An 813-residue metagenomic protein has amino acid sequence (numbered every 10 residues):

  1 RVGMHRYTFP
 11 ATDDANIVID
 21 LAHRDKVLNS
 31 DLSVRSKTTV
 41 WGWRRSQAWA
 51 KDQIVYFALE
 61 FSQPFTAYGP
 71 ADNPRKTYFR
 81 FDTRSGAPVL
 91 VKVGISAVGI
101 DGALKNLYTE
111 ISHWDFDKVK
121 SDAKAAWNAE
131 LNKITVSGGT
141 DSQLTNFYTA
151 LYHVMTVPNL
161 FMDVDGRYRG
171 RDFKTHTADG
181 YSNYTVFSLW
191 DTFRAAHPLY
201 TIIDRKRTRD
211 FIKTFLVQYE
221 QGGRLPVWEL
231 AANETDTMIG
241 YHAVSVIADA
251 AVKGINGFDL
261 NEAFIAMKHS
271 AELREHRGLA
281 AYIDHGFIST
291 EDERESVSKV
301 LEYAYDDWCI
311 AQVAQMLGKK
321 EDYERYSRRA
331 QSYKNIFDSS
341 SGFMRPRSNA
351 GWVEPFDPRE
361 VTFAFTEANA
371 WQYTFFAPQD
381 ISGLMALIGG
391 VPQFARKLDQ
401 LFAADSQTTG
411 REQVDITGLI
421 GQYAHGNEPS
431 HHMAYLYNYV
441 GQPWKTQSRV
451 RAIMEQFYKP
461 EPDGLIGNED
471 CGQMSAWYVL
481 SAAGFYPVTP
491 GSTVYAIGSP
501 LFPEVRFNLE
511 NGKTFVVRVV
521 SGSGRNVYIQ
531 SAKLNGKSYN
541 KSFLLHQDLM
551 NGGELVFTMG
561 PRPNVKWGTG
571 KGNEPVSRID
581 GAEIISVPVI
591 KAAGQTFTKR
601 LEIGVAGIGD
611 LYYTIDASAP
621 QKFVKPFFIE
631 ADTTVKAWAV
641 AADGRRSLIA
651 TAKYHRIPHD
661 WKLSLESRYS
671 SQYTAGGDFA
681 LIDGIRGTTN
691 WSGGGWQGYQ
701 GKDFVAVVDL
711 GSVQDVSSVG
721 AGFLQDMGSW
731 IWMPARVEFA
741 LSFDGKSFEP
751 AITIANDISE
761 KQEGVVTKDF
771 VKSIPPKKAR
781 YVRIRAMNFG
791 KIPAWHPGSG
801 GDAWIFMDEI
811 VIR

Functional and structural regions predicted by a protein language model:
R1-Y184, M433, G467, G522 (+1 more regions): Beta-sandwich/jelly-roll carbohydrate-recognition scaffolds of carbohydrate-active enzymes
V2-D14, A22-V89, S96-G102, L107 (+1 more regions): Active-site cavity-forming subdomains of large catalytic enzyme subunits
A11-D13, V527, V605-L611, V713-V716 (+1 more regions): Short proline/glycine-enriched turn/loop motifs at strand-loop junctions of beta-rich domains
D179-R194, I202-I203, V244, G257-V516 (+3 more regions): Active-site core of glycosidic bond-cleaving carbohydrate-active enzymes
G552, E630-T634, A779: Extracellular Ig-like/FN3 beta-sandwich strand-entry sites
P563-K566, A642-R646, N788-W795: Short acidic/polar inter-strand loop motif in beta-rich domains
S577-K702: Short, compositionally stereotyped local motifs that mark structural "simplifiers"
T688-I752, V766-R813: Aromatic, loop-rich ligand-recognition surfaces of beta-strand-rich domains
